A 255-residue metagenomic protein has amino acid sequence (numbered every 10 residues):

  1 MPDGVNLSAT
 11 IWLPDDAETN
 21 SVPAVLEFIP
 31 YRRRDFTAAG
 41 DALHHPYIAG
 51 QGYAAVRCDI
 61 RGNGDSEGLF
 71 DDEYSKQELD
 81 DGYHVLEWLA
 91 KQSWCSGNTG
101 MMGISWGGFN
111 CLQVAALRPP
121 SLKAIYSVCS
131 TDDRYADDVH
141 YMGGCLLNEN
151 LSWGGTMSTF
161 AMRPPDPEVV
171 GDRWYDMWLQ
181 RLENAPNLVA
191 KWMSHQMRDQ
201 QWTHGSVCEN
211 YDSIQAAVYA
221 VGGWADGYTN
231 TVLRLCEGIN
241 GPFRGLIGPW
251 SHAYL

Functional and structural regions predicted by a protein language model:
M1-N20: N-terminal cap/lid segment of alpha/beta-hydrolase-fold proteins
N6, S21-A24, Q51-A54, C95-N98 (+3 more regions): Loop/turn elements at helix/coil->beta-strand transitions in domains of secreted/extracellular proteins
D16-K91, V139-H140: Cap/lid segment of the alpha/beta-hydrolase catalytic domain
N20, S194-L255: C-terminal subdomain of alpha/beta-hydrolase-fold enzymes, centered on the catalytic histidine and its supporting
A42, G50, A116-S213: Accessory cap/linker subdomain of secreted extracellular hydrolases
S93-S105: Alpha/beta-hydrolase fold nucleophile elbow
M101-G103, V128, V221: Short beta-strand immediately N-terminal to the catalytic nucleophile in serine-hydrolase-like folds
G103-Q113: Glycine-rich nucleophile elbow surrounding the catalytic serine of serine-hydrolase chemistry
